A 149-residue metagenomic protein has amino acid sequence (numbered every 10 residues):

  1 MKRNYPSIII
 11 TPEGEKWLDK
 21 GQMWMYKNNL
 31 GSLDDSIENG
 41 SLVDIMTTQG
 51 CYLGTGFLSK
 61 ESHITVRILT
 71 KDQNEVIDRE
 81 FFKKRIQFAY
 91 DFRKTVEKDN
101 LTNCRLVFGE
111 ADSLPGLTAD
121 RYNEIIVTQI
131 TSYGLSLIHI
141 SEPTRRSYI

Functional and structural regions predicted by a protein language model:
M1-L117, R121-N123: Non-catalytic accessory regions of SAM-dependent methyltransferases
L117-L137: A short N-terminal interaction module
I138-I149: Single conserved hydrophobic/aromatic residue that forms the stacking wall/gate of nucleotide- or nucleobase-binding
